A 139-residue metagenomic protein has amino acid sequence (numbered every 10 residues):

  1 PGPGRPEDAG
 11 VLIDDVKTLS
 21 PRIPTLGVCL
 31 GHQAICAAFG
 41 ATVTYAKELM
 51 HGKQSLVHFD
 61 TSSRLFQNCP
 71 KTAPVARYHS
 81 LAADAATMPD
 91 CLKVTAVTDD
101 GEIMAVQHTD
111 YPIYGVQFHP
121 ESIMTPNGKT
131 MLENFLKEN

Functional and structural regions predicted by a protein language model:
P1-N68, T72-P74, L132: Cysteine-nucleophile active-site neighborhood
G4-R5, D84, M124: Glycine-rich nucleotide phosphate-binding loop and flanking beta-alpha elements of Rossmann-like dinucleotide-binding
C29, H79, H119: Histidine-centered divalent metal-coordination motifs
Q54-L56, I103-A105, G115: Conserved hydrophobic/aromatic beta-strand scaffold that supports enzyme active sites
S63-D110: Catalytic beta-strand/loop cores that center a nucleophilic Ser/Cys/Thr and support acyl-enzyme chemistry
T72, D110, G115-P126: Phosphate-binding/catalytic loops
I123-N139: Acyltransferase
